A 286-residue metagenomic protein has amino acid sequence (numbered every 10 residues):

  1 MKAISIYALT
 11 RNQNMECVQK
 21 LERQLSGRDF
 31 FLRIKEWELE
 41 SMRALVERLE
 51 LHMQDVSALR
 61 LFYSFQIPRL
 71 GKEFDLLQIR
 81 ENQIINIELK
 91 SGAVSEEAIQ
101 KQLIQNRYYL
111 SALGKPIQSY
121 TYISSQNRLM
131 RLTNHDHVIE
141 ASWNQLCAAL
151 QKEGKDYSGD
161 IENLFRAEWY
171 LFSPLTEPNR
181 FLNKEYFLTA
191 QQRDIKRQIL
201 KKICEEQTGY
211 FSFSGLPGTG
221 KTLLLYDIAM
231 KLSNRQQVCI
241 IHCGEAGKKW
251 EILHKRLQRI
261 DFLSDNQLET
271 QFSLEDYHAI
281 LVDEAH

Functional and structural regions predicted by a protein language model:
M1-Q83, A93-H286: The feature marks helicase ATPase cores and/or their adjacent C-terminal helical subdomains in SF1/SF2/AAA+ helicases
I87: Conserved beta3 VAIK motif of the Hanks protein kinase fold
K90: Structured beta-strand/turn binding interfaces of compact recognition modules in eukaryotic regulators
